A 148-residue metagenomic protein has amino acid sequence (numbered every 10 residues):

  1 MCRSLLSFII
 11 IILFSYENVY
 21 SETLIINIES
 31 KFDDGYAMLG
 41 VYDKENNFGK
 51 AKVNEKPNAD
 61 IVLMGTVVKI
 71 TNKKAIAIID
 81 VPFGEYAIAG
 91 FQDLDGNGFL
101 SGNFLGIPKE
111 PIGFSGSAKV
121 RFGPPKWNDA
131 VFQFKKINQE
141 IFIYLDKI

Functional and structural regions predicted by a protein language model:
S4-S15: Bacterial N-terminal signal peptides
S15-S21, V68: Short acidic/polar N-terminal linker immediately downstream of export determinants
V19-A51, F99-I148: Primarily secretory-pathway and cell-envelope proteins
G35, M64, A75, P82-G84 (+2 more regions): A generic structural signal for short beta-strands and their flanking turns/coil linkers
V53-D80: Tryptophan-paired
K73, G84, I137-Q139: Beta-strand-connecting loop/turn residues
G84-G90: A short tyrosine-centered beta-strand micro-motif
D93-D95: Acidic, divalent-cation-chelating loop motifs in proteins
